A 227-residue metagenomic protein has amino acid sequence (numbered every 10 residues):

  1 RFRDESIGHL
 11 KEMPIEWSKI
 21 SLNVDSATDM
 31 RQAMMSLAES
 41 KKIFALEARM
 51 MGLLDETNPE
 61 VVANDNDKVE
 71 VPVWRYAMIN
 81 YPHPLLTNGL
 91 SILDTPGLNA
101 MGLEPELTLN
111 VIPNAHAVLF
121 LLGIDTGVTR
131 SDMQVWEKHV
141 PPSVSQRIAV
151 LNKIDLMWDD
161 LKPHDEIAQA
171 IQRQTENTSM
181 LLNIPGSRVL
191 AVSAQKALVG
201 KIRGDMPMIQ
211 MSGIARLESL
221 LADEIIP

Functional and structural regions predicted by a protein language model:
R1-I226: Globular "head" domains of long coiled-coil molecular machines
